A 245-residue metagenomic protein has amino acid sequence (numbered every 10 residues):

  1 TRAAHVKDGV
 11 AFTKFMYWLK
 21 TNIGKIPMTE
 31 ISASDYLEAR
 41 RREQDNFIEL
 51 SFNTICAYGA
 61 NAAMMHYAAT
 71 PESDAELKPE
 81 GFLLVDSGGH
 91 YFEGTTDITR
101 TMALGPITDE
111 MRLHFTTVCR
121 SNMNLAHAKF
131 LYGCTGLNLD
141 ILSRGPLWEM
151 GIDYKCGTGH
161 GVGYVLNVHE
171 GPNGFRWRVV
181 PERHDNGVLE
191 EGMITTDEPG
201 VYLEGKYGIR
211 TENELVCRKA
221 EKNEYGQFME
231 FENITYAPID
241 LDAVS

Functional and structural regions predicted by a protein language model:
R2-S245: Active-site neighborhoods and metal-handling regions in enzymes and metal-associated proteins
